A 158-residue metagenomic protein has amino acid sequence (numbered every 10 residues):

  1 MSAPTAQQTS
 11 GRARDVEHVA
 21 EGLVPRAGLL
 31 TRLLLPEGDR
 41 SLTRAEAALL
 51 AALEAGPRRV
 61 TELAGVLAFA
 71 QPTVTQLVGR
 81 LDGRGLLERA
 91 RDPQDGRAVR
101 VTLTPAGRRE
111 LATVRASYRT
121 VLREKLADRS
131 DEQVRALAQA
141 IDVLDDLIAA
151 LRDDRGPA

Functional and structural regions predicted by a protein language model:
M1-R44, A158: N-terminal leader segment of winged-helix/HTH proteins
A27, P57, L67, L111 (+2 more regions): Short amphipathic alpha-helical/adjacent loop interface patches that line ligand and macromolecule-binding sites
R32-L35, A116, R123, A127 (+2 more regions): Charged/polar positions within long, soluble alpha-helices
L33-T73, R80, R84, R100: N-terminal helix-turn-helix DNA-binding core of bacterial DNA-binding proteins
D39, D146-A158: Short, charged, intrinsically disordered terminal tails
A51-A55, R115, D142: Short, locally clustered residues in the helix-turn-helix/winged-helix DNA-binding domain
G79-Q139: Charged, amphipathic alpha-helical coiled-coil/dimerization segments
